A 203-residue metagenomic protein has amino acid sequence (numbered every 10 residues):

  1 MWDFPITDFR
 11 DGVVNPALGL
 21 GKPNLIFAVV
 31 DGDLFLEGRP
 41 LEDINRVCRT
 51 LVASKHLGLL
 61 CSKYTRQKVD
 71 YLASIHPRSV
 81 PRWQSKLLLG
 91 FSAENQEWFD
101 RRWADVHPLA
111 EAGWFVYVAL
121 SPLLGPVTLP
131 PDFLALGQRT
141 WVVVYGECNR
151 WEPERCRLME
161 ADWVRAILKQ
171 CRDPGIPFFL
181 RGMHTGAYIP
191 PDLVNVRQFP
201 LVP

Functional and structural regions predicted by a protein language model:
M1: Canonical Radical SAM [4Fe-4S] cluster-binding loop centered on the CxxxCxxC motif and its immediate flanking residues
F4-P177, R181: Conserved AdoMet/S-adenosylmethionine-binding subsite of the radical SAM
M183-P203: C-terminal accessory extensions appended to soluble enzyme cores
